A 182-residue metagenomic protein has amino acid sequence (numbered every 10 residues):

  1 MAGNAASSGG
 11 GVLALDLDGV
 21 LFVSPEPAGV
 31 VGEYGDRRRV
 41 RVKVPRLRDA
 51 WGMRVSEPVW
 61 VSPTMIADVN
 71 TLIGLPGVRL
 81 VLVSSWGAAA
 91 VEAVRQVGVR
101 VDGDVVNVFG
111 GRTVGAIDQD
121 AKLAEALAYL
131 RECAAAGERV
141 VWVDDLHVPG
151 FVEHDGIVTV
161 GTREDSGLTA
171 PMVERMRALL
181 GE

Functional and structural regions predicted by a protein language model:
M1-N4, T71, Y129-R131, G150: Short, flexible, glycine/charge-rich loop motifs used to bind or transfer phosphoryl groups or to couple energy/partner
A2-V114: Alpha-helical substrate-recognition element adjacent to the catalytic core
A90-E182: C-terminal cap/substrate-recognition subdomain and adjoining C-terminal extension of metal-dependent phosphatase-like
